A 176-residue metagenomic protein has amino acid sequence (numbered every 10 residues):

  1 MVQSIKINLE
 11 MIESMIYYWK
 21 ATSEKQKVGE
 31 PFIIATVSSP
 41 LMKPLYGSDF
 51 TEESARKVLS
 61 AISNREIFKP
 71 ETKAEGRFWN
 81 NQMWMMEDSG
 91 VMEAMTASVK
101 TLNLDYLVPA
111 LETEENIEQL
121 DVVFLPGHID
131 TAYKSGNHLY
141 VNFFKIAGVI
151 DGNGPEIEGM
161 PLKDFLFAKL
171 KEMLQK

Functional and structural regions predicted by a protein language model:
M1-M95: N-terminal low-structure segments adjacent to metalloprotease catalytic domains across cellular compartments
I16-K20, Q26-E30, T131-G136, I150-G154 (+1 more regions): Generic local-structure boundary detector
K20, L111-E115, L170, L174-Q175: Hydrophobic/aromatic-lined pockets within catalytic cores
E52-A55, L104, F167: Short amphipathic alpha-helical segments that mediate assembly, nucleic-acid/protein binding, or membrane association
G76-I150: Auxiliary, metal-adjacent structural segments of Zn-dependent hydrolase domains
V141, G148-K176: Active-site recognition of the HExxH zinc-binding catalytic motif
